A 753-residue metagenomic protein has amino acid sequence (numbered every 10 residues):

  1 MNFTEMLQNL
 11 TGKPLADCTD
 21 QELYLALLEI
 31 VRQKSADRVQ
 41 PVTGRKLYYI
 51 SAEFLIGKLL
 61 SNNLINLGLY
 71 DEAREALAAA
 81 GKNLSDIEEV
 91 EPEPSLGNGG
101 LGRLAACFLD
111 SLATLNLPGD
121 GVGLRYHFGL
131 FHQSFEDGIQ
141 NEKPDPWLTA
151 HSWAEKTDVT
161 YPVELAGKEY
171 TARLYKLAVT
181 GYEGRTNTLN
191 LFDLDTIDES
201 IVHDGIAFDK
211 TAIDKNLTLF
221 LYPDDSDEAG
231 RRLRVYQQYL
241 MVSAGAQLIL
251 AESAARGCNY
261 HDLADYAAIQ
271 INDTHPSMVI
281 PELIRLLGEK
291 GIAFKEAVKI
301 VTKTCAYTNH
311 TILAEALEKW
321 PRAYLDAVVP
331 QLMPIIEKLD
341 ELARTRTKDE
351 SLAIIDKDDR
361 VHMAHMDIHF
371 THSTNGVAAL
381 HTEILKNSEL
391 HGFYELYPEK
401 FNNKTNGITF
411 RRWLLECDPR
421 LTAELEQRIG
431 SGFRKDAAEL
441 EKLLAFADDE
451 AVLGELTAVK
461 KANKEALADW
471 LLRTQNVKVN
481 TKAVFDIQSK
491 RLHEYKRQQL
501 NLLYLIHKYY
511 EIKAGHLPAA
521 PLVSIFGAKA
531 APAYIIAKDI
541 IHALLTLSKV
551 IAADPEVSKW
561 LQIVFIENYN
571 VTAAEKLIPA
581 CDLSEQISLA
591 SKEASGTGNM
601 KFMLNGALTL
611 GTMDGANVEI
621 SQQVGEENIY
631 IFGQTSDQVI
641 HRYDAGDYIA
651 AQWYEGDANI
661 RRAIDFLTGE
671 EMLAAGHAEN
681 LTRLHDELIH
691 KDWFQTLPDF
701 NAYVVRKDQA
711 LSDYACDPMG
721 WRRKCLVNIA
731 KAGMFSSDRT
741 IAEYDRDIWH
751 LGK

Functional and structural regions predicted by a protein language model:
M1-K753: A conserved ligand/cofactor-binding region detector
